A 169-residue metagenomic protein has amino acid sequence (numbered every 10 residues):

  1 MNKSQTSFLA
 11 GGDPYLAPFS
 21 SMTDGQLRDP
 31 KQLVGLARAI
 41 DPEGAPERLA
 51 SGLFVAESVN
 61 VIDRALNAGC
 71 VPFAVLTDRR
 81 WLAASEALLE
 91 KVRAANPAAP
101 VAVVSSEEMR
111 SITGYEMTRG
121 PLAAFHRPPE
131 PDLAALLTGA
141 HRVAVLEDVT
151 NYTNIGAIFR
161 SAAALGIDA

Functional and structural regions predicted by a protein language model:
M1-A87: Boundary-proximal intrinsically disordered activation/regulatory segments immediately upstream of a helical core
K3, N60, N67, A95 (+4 more regions): RNA substrate-binding interface of SAM-dependent RNA methyltransferases
A50-G52, A94-P100: A short helix-to-beta-strand connector/capping loop
A84-N96: Short, aromatic/basic amphipathic alpha-helical patches
R110: Glycine-rich, small/polar surface segments that engage phosphate groups of diverse ligands
G120: Broad gene-expression machinery/nucleic-acid interaction feature
A123: Glycine-rich phosphate-binding loops that contact phosphosugars or nucleotide phosphates
